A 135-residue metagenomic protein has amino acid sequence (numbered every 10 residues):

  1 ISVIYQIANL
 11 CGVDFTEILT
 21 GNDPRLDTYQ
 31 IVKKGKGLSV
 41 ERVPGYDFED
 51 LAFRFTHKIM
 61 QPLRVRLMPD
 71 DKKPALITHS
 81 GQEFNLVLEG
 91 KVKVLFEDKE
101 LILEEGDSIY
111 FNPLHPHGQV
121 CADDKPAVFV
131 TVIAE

Functional and structural regions predicted by a protein language model:
V3-C11, F15-L19: Hydrophobic micro-packing sites on short alpha-helices
E17-D27: Short amphipathic recognition helices of helix-turn-helix/homeodomain-type DNA-binding modules
G37-A75, V132-E135: A short glycine-rich, His/Asp/Glu-containing loop-to-beta-strand
Y46-D47, K58, E104-E105, P113-E135: Ligand-binding loop in jelly-roll beta-barrel domains
L51, E97-P113: Short acidic-glycine-tyrosine-enriched beta hairpin
K73-H79, V120-A122: Short histidine-centered beta-strand/loop micro-motifs that create catalytic or ligand/metal-coordination sites
T78-E97, G106: Glycine- and acidic-residue-biased ligand/ion/polar-headgroup-sensing regions
